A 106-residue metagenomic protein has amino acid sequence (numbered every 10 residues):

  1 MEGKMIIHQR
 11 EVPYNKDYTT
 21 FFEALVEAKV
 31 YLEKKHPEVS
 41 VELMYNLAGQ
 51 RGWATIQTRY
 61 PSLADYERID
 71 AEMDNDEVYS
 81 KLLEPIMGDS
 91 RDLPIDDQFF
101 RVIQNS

Functional and structural regions predicted by a protein language model:
M1-K4, S90-D92, R101-Q104: Intrinsic disorder/low-complexity detector
K4-V12: Active-site-flanking beta-strand signature of metal-NTP-handling nucleotidyl enzymes and homologous cyclase-like
E11, Q57-R59: Short hydrophobic/aromatic beta-strand micro-patches that form the beta-sheet surface supporting nucleotide- or nucleic
P13-A24: Short, surface-exposed ligand-recognition loops at beta-strand->loop->(often short) alpha-helix junctions that present
Y14, I95-S106: Long, low-complexity, Ser/Thr/Gly/Pro-rich intrinsically disordered segments that act as flexible linkers and assembly
E27-L43, R59-D96: An amphipathic, aromatic/His-enriched active-site/gating alpha helix that lines ligand/cofactor pockets
G49-G52: Short acidic/glycine-enriched loop/turn segments that link adjacent beta-strands
